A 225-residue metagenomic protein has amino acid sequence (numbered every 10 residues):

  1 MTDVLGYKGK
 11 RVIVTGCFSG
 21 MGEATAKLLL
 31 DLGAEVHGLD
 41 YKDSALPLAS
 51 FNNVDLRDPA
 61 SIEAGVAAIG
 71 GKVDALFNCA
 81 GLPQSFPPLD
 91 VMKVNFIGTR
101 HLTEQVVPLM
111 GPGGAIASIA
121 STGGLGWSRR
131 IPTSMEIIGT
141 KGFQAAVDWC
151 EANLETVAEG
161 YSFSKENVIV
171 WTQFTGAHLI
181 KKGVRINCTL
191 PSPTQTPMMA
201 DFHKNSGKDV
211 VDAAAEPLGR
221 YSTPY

Functional and structural regions predicted by a protein language model:
M1-R11: Flexible N-terminal pre-Rossmann segment of NAD(P)-dependent oxidoreductases
R11, F18-S19: Conserved glycine-rich cofactor-binding loop
D31-L46: Conserved glycine-rich Rossmann-like NAD(P)H-binding loop of the short-chain dehydrogenase/reductase
L46-A60: Rossmann-fold cofactor-recognition segment
P83-Q84, L89, A115-K181, P193-T194: Catalytic loop of short-chain dehydrogenase/reductase
H101, G160-Y161, E166-I169, C188 (+1 more regions): C-terminal helical subdomain
L190-D201: Short, flexible catalytic-loop segment of classical short-chain dehydrogenase/reductase
